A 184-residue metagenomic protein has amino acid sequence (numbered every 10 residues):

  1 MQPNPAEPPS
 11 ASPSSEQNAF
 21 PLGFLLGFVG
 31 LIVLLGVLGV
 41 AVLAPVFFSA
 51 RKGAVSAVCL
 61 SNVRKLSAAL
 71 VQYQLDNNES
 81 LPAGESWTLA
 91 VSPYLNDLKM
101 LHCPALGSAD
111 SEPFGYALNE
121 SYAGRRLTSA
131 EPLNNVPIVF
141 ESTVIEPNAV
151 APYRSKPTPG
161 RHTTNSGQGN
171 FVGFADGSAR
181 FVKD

Functional and structural regions predicted by a protein language model:
M1-L26: Low-complexity, intrinsically disordered extramembrane tails and loops of integral membrane proteins
P5-A6, S80, Y116: Intrinsically disordered, tyrosine-centered linear signaling motifs in cytosolic regions
Q17-P45: Membrane-embedded alpha-helical segments of small multi-pass membrane proteins
V37-M100, S178-K183: Conserved hydrophobic/amphipathic alpha-helical signal-anchor segments
V58-C59, C103, E141, N165: Functionally engaged cysteine thiol sites
N77, C103-L106, F140-T143: Active-site-proximal beta-strand/loop segments in catalytic clefts of secreted hydrolases
P93-N96, L101-L118: Solvent-exposed helix-loop boundary motif
D110-D184: Active-site-flanking ligand-binding surface segments in enzyme catalytic domains
